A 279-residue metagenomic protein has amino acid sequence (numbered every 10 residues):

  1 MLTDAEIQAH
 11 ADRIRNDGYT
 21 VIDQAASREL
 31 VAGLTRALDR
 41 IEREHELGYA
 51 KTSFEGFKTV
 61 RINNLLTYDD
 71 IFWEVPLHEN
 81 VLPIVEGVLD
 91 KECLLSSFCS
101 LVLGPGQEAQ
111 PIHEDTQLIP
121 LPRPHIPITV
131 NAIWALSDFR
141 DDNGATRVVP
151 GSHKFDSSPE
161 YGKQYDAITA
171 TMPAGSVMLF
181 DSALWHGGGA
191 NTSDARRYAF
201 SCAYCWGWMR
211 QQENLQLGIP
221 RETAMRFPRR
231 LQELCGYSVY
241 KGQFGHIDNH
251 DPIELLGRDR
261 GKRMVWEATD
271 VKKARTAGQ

Functional and structural regions predicted by a protein language model:
M1-D17, I22-P122: Non-heme Fe(II)-dependent double-stranded beta-helix
D17, V130-N131, R197: Short, surface-exposed beta-edge/turn micro-motifs
V21-I22, M178-F180: Short hydrophobic-aromatic micro-motifs
L94, I126-I128, D194-R196: A short, structural micro-pattern
S97-S100, A132-W134, F200-Y204: A structural signal for short, well-ordered beta-strand segments
E108-M172, M209-P220: Catalytic core of non-heme Fe(II) oxygenases with the double-stranded beta-helix
F155, P159-L179, A190-Y198, A203-Q279: Conserved double-stranded beta-helix
L184-H186: Short, charged beta-turn/beta-strand-edge "cap" motif at the junction between a beta-strand and an adjacent loop
